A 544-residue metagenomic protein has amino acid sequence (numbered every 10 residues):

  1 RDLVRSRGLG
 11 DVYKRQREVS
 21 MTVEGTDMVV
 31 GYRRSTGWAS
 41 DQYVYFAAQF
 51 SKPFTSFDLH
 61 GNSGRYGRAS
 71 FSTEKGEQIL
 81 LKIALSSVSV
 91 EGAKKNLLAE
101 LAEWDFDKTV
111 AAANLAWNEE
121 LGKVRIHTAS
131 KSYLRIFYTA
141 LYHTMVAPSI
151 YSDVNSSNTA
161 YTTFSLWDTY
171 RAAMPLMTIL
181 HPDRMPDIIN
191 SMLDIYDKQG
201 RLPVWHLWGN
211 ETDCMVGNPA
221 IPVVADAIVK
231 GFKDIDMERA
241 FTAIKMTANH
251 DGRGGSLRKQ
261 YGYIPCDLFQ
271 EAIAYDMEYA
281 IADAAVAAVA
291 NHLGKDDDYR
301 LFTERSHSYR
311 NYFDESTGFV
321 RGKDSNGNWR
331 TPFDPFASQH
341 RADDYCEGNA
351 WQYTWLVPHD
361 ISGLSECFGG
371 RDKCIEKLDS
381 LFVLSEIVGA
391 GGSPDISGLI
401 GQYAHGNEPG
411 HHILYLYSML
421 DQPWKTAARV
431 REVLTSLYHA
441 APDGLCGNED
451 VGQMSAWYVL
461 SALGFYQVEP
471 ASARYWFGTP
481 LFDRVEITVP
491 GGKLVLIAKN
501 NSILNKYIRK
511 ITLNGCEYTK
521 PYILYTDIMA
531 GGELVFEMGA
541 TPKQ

Functional and structural regions predicted by a protein language model:
R1-Y13: Single conserved hydrophobic/aromatic residue that forms the stacking wall/gate of nucleotide- or nucleobase-binding
S6-R7, G76-S87, G532-A540: Short, hydrophobic/aromatic-enriched beta-strand segments in well-ordered soluble domains
D11-I79, S86-G92, L97, R184 (+2 more regions): Active-site cavity-forming subdomains of large catalytic enzyme subunits
K14-R15, G25, H439, F477-Q544: Beta-rich accessory regions
S35-T36, E74, S86-V88, A147 (+11 more regions): Short, glycine-/Ser/Thr-/acidic-enriched flexible segments
G61-L166, I179-H181, F232-K233: Function-dense linear segments that define catalytic or interfacial modules in macromolecule-processing proteins
T144, A160-I195, V224: Long, well-ordered hydrophobic secondary-structure segments characteristic of membrane-embedded and membrane-proximal
T159, S165-R171, I179-L180, I221 (+3 more regions): Active-site core of glycosidic bond-cleaving carbohydrate-active enzymes
